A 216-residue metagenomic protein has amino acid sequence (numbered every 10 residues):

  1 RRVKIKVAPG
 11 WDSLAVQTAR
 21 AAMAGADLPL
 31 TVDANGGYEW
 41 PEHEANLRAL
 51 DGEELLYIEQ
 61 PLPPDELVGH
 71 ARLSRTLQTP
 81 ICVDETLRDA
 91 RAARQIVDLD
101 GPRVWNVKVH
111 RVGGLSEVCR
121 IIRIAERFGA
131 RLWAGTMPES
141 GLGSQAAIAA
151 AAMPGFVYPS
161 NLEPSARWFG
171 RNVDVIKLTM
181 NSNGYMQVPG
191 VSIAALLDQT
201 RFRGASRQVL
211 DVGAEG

Functional and structural regions predicted by a protein language model:
R1-L77: Metal-dependent enolase-superfamily TIM-barrel catalytic cores that perform enediolate-based chemistry
A8-G10, V112, A205, D211: General helical structural elements
S13, W40, P64-L67, L115 (+2 more regions): Electropositive phosphate-/nucleotide-binding environments in soluble metabolic enzymes
E54, D65-C82, L87-Q187: Shared catalytic-loop signature of beta/alpha-barrel
R167-G216: C-terminal extensions of enzymes
